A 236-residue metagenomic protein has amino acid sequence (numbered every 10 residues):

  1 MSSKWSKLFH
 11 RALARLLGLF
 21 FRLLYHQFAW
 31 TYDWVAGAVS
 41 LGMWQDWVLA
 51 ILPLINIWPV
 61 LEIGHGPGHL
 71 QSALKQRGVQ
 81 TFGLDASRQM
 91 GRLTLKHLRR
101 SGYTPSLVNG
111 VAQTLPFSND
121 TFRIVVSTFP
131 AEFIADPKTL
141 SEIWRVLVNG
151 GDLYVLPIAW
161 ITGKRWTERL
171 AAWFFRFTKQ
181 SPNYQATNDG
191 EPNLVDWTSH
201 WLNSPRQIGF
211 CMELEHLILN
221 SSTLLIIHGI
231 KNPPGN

Functional and structural regions predicted by a protein language model:
S3-I55, H69, A171: Conserved class I S-adenosyl-L-methionine
L19, I158-L219: C-terminal alpha-helical "lid/dimerization" subdomain adjacent to the S-adenosyl-L-methionine
L61-T114: Class I SAM-dependent methyltransferase SAM/SAH-binding core
Q113-V125: A short acidic, Gly/Pro-enriched loop at the edge of an enzyme's catalytic core that lines a small-molecule cofactor
I124-P137: A short SAM/SAH-binding and catalytic strip from SAM-dependent methyltransferases
K138-N149: A short glycine-rich, Lys/Arg-flanked "PGG" loop and its adjoining helix->strand segment in the class I
G151-I158: Conserved beta-strand signature within the Rossmann-like core of class I S-adenosyl-L-methionine
I208-F210, L214-N236: Core SAM-dependent methyltransferase catalytic element
